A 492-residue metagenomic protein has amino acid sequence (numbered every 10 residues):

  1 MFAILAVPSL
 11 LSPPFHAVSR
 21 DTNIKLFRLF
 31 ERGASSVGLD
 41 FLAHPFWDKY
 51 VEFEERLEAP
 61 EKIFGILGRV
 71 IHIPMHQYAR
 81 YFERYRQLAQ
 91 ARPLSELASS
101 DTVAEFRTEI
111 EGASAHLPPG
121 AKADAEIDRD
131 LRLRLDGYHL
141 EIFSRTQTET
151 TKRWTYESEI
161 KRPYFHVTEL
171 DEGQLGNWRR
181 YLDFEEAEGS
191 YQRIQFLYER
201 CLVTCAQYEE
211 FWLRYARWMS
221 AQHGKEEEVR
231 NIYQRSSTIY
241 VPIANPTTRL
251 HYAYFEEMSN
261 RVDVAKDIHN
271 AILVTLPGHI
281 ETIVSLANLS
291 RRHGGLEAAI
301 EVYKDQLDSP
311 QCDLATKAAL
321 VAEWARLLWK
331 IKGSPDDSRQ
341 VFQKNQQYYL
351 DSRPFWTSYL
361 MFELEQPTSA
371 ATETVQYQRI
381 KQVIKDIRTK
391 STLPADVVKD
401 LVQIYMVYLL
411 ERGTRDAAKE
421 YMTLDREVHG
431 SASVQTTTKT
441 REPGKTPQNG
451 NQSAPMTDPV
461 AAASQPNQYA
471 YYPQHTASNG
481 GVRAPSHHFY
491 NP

Functional and structural regions predicted by a protein language model:
M1-P492: Polyampholytic low-complexity alpha-helical segments
